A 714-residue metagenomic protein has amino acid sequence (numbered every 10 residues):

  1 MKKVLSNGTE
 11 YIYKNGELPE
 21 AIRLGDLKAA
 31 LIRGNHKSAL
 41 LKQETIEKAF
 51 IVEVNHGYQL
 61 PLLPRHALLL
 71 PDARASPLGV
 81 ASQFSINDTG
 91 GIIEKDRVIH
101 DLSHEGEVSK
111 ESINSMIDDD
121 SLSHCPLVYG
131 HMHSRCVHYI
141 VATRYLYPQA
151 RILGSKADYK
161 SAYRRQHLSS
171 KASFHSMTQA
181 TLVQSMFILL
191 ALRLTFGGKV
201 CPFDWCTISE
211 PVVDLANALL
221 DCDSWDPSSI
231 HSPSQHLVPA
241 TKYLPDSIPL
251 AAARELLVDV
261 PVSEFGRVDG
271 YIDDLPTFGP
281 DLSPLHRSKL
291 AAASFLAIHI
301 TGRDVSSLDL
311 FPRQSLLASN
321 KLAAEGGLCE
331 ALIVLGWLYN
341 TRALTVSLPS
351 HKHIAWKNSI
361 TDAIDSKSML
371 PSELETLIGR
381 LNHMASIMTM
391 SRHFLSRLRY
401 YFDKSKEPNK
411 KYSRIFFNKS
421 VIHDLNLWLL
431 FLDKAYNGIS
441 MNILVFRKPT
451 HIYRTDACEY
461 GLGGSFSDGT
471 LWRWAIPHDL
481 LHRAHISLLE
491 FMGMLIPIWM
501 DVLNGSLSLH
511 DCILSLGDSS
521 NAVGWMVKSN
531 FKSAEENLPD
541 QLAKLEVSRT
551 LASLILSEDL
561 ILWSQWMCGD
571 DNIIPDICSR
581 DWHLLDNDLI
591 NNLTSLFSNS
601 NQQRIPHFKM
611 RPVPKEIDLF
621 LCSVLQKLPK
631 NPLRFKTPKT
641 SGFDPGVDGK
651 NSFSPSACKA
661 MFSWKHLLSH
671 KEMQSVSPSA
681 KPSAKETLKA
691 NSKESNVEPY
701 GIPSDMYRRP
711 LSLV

Functional and structural regions predicted by a protein language model:
L40, F50-H56, F402-N442: Amphipathic alpha-helical
L41, T45-F50, V54-L220, S347-R397 (+1 more regions): Catalytic-core region of right-hand nucleic acid polymerases
T89, T178, M186-L192, D269 (+4 more regions): A conserved non-catalytic segment of reverse transcriptases and RNA-directed RNA polymerases corresponding to the late
E107-D119, R165-L168, P233-S307, T341-V346 (+2 more regions): Catalytic palm subdomain of template-directed nucleic-acid polymerases, centered on the conserved carboxylate motif
R135-Y145, E210-D214, L488-H510, E546-S557: Metal-dependent nuclease catalytic cores in nucleic-acid-processing enzymes, especially RNase H-like/related
S185-E210, D246-L250, D362, S467-M492 (+3 more regions): A short, polar/acidic, helix/strand-boundary loop motif
V268-I272, G279, W499-I573, I577-W582: RNase H catalytic domain
I333, L338-L344, E558-I617: C-terminal functional segments of enzyme domains
